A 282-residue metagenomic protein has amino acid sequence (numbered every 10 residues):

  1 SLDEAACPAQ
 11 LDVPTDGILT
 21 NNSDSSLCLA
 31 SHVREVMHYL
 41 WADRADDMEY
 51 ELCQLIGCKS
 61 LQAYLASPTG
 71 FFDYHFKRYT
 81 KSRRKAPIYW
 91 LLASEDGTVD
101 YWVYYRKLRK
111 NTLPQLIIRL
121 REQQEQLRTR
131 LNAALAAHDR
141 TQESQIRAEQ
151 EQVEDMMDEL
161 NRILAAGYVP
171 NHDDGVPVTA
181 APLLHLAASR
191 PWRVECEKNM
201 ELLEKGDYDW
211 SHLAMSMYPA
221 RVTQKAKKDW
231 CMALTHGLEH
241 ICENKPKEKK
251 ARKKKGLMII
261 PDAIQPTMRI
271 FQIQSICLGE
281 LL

Functional and structural regions predicted by a protein language model:
S1-L282: Terminal accessory regions of large proteins
